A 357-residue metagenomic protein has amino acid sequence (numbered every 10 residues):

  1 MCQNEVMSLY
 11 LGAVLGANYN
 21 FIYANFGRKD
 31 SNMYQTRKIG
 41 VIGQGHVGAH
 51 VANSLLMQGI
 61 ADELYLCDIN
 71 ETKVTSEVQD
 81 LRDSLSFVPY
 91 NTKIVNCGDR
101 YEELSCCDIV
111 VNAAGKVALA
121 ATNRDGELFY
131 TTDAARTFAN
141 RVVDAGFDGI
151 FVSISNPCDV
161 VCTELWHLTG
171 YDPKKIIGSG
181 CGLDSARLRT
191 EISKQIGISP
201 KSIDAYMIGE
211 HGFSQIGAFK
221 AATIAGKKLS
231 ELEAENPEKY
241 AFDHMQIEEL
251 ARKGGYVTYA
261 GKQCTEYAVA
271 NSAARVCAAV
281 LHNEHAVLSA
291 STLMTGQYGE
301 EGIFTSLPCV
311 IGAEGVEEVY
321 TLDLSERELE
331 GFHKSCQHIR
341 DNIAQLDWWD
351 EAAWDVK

Functional and structural regions predicted by a protein language model:
Q3, V14-N32: Short, Lys/Arg-enriched N-terminal segments with co-localized hydrophobic residues within the first ~10-30 amino acids
Q44-G45: Glycine-rich Rossmann-fold phosphate-binding loop(s) that bind the pyrophosphate of adenine dinucleotide cofactors
G48-A49: N-terminal Rossmann-fold NAD(P) dinucleotide-binding loop
I69-C107, A344-W348: Conserved N-terminal Rossmann-fold NAD(P) cofactor-binding segment
F87, T92-I150: Rossmann-like NAD(P)-binding element
R124-R189: Rossmann-like NAD(P)(H) cofactor-binding subdomain of soluble oxidoreductases
T169-K175, D184-K357: C-terminal substrate-binding/catalytic lobe of Rossmann-fold NAD(P)-dependent dehydrogenases
